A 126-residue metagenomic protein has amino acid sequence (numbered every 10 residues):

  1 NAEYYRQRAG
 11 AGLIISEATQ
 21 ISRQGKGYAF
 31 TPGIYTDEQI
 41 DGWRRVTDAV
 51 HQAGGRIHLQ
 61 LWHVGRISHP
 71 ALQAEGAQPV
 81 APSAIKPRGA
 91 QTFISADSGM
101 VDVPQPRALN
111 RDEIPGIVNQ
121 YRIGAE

Functional and structural regions predicted by a protein language model:
N1-V64, A71, P106: N-terminal capping/small domains of soluble enzymes
W62-E126: Non-globular sequence segments
